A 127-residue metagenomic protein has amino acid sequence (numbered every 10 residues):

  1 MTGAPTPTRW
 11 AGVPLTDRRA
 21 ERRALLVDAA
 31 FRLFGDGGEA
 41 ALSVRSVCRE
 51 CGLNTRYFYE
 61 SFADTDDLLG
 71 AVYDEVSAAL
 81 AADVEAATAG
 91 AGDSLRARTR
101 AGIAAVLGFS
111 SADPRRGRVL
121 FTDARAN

Functional and structural regions predicted by a protein language model:
M1-G37, S46, E50: Basic, helix-initiating cap at the start of DNA-binding domains
T8-L15, F62, D66, A87-G92: A short, mixed-charge helix-start or loop-turn motif at secondary-structure junctions
L25, A79, R98-G102: Charged catalytic carboxylate motif
L25, L33-D67, A71: Helix-turn-helix
A71, E85-R115: Hydrophobic alpha-helical connector segments
Y73-A81: Short, basic, alpha-helical segments at the C-terminal edge of helix-turn-helix-like DNA-binding modules
G108, R115-N127: Short secondary-structure transition hinges
